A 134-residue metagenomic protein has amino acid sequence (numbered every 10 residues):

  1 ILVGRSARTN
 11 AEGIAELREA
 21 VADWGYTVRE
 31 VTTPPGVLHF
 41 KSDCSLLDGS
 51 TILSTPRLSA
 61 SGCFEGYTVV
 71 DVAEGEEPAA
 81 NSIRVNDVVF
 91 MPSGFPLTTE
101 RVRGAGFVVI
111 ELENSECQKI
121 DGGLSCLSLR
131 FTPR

Functional and structural regions predicted by a protein language model:
I1-R134: Histidine/cysteine-enriched polar flanking segments
